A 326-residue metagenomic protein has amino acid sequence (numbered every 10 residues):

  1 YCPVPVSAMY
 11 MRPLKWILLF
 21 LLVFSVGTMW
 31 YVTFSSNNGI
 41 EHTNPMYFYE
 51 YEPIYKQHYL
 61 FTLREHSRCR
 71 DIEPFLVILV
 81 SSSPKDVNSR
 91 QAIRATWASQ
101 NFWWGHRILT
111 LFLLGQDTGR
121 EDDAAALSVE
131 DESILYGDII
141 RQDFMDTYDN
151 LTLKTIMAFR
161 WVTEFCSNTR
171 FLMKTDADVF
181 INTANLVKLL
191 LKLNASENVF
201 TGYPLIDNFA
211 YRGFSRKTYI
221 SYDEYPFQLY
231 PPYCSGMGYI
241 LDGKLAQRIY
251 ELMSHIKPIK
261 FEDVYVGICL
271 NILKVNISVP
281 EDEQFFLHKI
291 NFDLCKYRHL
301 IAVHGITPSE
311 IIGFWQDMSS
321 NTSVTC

Functional and structural regions predicted by a protein language model:
Y1-C326: Secretory-pathway lumenal glyco-enzymes, predominantly type II signal-anchor Golgi glycosyltransferases
